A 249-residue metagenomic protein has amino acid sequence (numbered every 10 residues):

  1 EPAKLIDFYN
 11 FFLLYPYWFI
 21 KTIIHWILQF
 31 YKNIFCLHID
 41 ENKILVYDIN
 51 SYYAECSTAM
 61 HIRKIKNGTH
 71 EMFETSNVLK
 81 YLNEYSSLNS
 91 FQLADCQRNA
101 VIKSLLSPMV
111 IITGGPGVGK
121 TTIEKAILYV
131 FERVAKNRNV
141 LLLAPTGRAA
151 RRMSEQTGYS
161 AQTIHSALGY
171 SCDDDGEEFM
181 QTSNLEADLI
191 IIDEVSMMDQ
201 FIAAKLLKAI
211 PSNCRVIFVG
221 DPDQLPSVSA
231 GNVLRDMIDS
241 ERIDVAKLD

Functional and structural regions predicted by a protein language model:
E1-D249: Conserved ATP-binding/catalytic motifs of P-loop helicase motor domains
